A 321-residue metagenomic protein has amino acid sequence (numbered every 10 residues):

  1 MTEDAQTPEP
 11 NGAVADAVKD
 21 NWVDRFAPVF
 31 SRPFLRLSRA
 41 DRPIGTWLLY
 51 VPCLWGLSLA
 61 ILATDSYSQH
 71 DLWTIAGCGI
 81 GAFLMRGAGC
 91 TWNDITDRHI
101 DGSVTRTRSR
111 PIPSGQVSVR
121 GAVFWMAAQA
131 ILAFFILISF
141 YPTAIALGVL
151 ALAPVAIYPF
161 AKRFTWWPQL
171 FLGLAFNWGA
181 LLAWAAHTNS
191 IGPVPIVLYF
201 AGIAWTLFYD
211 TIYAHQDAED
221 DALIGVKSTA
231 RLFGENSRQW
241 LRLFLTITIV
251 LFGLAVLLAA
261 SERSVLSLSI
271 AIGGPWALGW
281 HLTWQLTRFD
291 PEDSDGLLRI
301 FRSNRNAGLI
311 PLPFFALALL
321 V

Functional and structural regions predicted by a protein language model:
T7-R32, C90-V117, T211-S237, T287-G296: Cytosolic, membrane-interface loops and tails of multi-pass inner-membrane proteins
P28-R32, T248-V250, L254-V321: Extended hydrophobic alpha-helices typical of membrane-associated regions
L35-R36, A88, T107-V197, H281-T287: Intramembrane alpha-helical segments
R39-L49: Membrane-interface helix starts
W47-L59, P111, L172-H187, L232-E235 (+2 more regions): Small-residue-rich segments of transmembrane alpha-helices in multi-pass membrane proteins, especially helix faces
Y50-T96, R106, A130-I138, I145-A156 (+2 more regions): Membrane-embedded alpha-helical segments that form the functional core of polytopic membrane enzymes, especially those
L62, I138-F140, A161, A185-A186 (+2 more regions): Helix-loop junctions at the membrane-solvent interface of multi-pass transporters, primarily the C-terminal
I75-A82, R98-G148, L223-A271, P313-F314: Multi-pass membrane catalytic core of lipid/isoprenoid biosynthesis enzymes
